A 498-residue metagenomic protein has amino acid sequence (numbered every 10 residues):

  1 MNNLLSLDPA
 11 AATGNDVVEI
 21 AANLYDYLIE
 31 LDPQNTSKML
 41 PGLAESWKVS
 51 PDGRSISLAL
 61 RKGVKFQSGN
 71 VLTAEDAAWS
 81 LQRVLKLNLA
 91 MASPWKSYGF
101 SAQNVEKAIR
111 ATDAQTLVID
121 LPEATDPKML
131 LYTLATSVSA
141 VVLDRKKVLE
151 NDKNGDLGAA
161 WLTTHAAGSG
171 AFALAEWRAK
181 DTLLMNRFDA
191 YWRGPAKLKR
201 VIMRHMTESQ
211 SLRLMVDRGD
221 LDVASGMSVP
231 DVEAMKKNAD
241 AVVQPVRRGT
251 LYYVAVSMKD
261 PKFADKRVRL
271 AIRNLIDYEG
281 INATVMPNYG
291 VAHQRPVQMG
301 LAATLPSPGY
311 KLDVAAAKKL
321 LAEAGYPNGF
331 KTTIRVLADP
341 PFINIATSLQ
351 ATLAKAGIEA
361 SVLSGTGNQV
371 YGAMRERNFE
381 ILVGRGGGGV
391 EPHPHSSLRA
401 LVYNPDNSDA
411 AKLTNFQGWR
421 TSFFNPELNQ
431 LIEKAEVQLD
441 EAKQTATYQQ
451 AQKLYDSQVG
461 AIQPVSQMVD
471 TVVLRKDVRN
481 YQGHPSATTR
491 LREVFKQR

Functional and structural regions predicted by a protein language model:
M1-P51, Q82, H165-A171: N-terminal lobe/hinge region of extracytoplasmic solute-binding protein
N2-E19, L43-E45, N70, P127-V141 (+4 more regions): A structural "hinge/loop" feature
Q34, T136-P195, R200, V314-A315 (+1 more regions): Gly/Pro-rich hinge or "lid" segments in bacterial periplasmic/extracellular proteins
E45-M91, T112, V118-D120, K128-M129 (+2 more regions): Aromatic- and charge-enriched surface segment that lines or borders ligand/interaction sites
A59, P94-E150: Surface-exposed binding/hinge segments that line and control ligand-binding clefts or catalytic entry sites
T73-Q82, A114-D120, G170-A171, L198-R200 (+6 more regions): Alpha-helical secondary-structure segments
A160, F188-A234, E359-S361: Ligand-site clamp/hinge motif
R178, L275-A303, P340-Q350, G372-R498: Detector for C-terminal structural segments
